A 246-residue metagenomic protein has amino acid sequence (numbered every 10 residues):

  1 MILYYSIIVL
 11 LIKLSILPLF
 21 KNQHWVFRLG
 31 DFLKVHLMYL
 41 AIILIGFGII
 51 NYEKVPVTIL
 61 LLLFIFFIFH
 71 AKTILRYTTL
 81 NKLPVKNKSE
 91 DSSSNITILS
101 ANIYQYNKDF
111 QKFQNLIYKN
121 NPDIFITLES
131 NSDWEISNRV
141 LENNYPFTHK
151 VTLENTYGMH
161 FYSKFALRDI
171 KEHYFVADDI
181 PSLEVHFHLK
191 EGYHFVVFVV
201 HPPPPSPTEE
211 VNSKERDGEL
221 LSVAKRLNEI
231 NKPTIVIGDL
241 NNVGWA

Functional and structural regions predicted by a protein language model:
I2-I49, L63-H70: Membrane-embedded alpha-helical segments of integral membrane proteins
K21, V35, R76, L167 (+1 more regions): Residue-level marker of positions within ordered structural domains that often coincide with functionally constrained
Y39, T73, E219-S222: Hydrophobic side chains within alpha-helical segments
I50, F67-K119: N-terminal signal-anchor transmembrane helix
E53-L62: Membrane-interfacial entry segments at the cytosolic side of transmembrane helices
I98-L99, Y104-Y118, I124-A246: Soluble catalytic domains of enzymes that build or remodel membrane lipids, polysaccharides, and related
